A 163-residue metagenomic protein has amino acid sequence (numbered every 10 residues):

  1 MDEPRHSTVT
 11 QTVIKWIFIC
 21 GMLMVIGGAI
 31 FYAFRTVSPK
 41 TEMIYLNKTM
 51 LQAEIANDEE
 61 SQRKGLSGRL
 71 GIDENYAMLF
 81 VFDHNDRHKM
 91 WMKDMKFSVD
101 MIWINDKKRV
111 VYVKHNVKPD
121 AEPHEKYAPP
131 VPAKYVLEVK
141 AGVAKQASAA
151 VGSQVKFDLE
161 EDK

Functional and structural regions predicted by a protein language model:
M1-V13: N-terminal Lys/Arg-rich, disordered targeting/topogenic segments
Q11, K15, L23-K163: Compact, glycine-rich, soluble single-domain proteins
